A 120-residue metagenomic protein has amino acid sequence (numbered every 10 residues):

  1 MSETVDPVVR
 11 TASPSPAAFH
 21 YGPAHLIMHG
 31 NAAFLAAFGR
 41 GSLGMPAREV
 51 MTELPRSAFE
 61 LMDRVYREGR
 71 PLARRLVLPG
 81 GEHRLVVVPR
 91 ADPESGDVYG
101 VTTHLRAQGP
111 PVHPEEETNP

Functional and structural regions predicted by a protein language model:
M1-A36, N119-P120: Sensory modules in modular signal-transduction proteins
A18-H20, E60-M62, V87-V88: Aromatic/pi-system hotspot detector in well-structured domains
F34-M45: PAS/PAS-like sensory domain cap-loop motif
V50-V77: Terminal output helix/cap of sensory domains in signal transduction proteins
R74, G81-L85: PAS and PAS-like sensory/regulatory domains
L85-V101, G109: Short loop/turn elements at sensory-signaling interfaces that couple input to output
H104: Sensory beta-strand/linker motifs that couple input domains to effectors
P110-P120: Sensory-domain boundary/capping and coupling elements
